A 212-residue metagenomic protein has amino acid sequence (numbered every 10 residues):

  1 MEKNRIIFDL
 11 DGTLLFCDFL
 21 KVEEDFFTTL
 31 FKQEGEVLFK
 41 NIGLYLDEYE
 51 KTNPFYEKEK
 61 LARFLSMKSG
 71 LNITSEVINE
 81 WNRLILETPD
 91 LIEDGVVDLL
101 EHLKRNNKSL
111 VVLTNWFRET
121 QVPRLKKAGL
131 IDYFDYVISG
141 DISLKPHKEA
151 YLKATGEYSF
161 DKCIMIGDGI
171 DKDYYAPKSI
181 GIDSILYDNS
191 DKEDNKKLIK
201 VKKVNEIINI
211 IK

Functional and structural regions predicted by a protein language model:
M1-G43: Active-site neighborhood of HAD-like aspartate-dependent phosphohydrolases
M1-N4, E101, V111, F117-K212: Asp-based, Mg2+/Mn2+-dependent phosphohydrolase catalytic module
L10, N115-W116: Short, well-ordered beta-to-alpha junction loops that form the rim of enzyme active sites and present histidine/acidic
E23-F31, W81-I85, Q121: Hydrophobic alpha-helical core bundles mediating ligand binding, dimerization, or RNAP-core interactions
D25-T29, K60, F64, D98 (+3 more regions): Alpha-helical elements of Rossmann-like donor-binding domains used by nucleotide-donor carbohydrate transfer enzymes
F31, G70, K104-N107, G129 (+1 more regions): Glycine-centered loop/turn motif at secondary-structure junctions
Q33-E36, D47-L84: A metal-dependent, Asp-based hydrolase signature
R83-V111, K148: Short, acidic loop-to-helix structural element flanking the phosphoryl-transfer center in phosphate-processing enzymes
